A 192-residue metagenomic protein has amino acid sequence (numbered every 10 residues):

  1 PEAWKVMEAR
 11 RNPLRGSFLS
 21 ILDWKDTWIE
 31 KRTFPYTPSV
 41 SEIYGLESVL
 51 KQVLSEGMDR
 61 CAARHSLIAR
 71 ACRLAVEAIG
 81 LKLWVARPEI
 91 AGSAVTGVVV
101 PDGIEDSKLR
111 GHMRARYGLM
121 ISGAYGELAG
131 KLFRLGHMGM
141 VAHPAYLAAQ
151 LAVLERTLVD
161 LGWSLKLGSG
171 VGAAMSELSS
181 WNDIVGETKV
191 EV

Functional and structural regions predicted by a protein language model:
P1-A78, V192: Active-site C-terminal subdomain of aminotransferase-like
E30, G92-T96, K131-R134: Short amphipathic alpha-helical segments
G57-R64, G80-R87, A124-G126, L161-G172: Flexible, glycine/charged-enriched surface loops at secondary-structure junctions
E77-K82, Y117-I121: Short amphipathic beta-strand starts and helix->beta connectors
K82-R116: Conserved PLP-binding catalytic core of the aspartate aminotransferase-like
M113-I121, E155-L158: A common structural junction motif
E127, K131-V192: PLP-dependent enzyme catalytic core of the Aspartate aminotransferase-like
